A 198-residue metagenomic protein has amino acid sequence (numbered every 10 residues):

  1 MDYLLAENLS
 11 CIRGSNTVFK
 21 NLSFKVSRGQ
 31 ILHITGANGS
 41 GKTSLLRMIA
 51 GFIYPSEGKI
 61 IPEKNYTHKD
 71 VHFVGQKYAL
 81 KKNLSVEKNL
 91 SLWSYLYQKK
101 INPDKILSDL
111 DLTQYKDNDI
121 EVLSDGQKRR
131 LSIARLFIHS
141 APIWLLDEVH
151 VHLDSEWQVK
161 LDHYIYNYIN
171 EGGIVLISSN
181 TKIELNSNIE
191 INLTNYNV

Functional and structural regions predicted by a protein language model:
L4, F19-N21: Conserved structural motif at the start of ABC-family nucleotide-binding domains
A50: Helix-to-loop junction immediately C-terminal to a conserved catalytic motif
Y54-K69: Conserved ABC transporter NBD signature motif
K77, K82-Q98: Q-loop/switch helix immediately C-terminal to the Walker
I101-K116: Conserved ABC ATPase "signature" region
D119-K128: Conserved ABC ATPase signature
I133, G172: Hydrophobic anchor residue at the start of the ABC signature
